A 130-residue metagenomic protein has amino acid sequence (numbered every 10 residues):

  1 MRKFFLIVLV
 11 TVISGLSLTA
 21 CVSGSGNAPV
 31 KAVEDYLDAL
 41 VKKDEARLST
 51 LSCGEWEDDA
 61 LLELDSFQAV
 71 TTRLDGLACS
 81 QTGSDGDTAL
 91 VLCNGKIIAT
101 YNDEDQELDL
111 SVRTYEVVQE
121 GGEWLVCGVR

Functional and structural regions predicted by a protein language model:
M1-V8: Bacterial N-terminal signal peptides that target proteins for export
S17-A20: C-terminal motif of bacterial Sec signal peptides marking the signal peptidase cleavage site
V22-G24: Bacterial signal peptide processing site
G26-V30: Amphipathic alpha-helical repeat elements characteristic of tetratricopeptide repeat
K31, K42-N94, A99-Y101: Short solvent-exposed beta->alpha transition segments
Y36, R47-L48, V117: Hydrophobic pocket/interface hotspot
G86-R130: Exposed beta-sheet edge and beta->alpha loop/turn motif
